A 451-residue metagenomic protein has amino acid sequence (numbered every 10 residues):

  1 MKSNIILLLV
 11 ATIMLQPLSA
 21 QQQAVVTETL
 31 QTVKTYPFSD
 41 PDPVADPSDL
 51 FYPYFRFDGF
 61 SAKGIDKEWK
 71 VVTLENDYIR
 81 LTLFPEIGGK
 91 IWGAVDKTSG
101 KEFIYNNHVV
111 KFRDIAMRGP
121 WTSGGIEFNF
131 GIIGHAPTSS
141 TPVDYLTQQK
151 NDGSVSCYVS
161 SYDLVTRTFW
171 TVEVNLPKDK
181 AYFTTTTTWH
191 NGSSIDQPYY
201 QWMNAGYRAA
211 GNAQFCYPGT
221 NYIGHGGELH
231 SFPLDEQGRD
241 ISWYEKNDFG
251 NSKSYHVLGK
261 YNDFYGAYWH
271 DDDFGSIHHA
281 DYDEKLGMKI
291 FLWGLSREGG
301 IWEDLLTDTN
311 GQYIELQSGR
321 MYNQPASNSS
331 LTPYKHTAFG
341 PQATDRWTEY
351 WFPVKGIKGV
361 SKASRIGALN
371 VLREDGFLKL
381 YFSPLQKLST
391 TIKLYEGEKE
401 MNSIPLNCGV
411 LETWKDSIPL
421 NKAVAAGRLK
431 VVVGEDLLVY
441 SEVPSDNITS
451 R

Functional and structural regions predicted by a protein language model:
M1-Q23: Bacterial Sec-dependent N-terminal signal peptides
P41-K67, V71-E75, S123-K180, W302-Y334 (+1 more regions): Extended, loop-rich substrate-binding clefts of extracytoplasmic carbohydrate-active enzymes
V72, G93, A181, G192-T344 (+1 more regions): A contiguous, surface-exposed recognition patch within enzymatic or periplasmic domains that forms
V72-D77, L81-L83, Y145-T147, T187 (+1 more regions): Short Pro-Gly-centered flexible turn/kink motifs
L74-E75, L81-S99, V159-A210, E349 (+1 more regions): Acidic, contiguous internal or C-terminal segments within carbohydrate-active enzymes that form a structured patch used
I357-K387: Surface beta-strand/loop "capping" patches
F377-L406, G427-K430: Beta-strand-rich binding/interaction modules
I404-P405, E435-R451: Edge beta-strands of extracellular beta-sandwich domains
